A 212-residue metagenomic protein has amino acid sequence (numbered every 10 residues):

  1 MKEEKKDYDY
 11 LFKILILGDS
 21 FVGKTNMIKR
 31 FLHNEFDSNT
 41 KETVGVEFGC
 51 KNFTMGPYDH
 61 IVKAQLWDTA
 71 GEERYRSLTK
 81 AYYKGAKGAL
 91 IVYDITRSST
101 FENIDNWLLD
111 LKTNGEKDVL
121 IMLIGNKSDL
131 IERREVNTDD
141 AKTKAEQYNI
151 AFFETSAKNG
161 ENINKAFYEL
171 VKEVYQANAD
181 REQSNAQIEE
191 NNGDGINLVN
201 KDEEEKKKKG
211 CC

Functional and structural regions predicted by a protein language model:
M1-F21, T25, T54-I61, K117-C212: Conserved P-loop small GTPase signature centered on TRAFAC-class small GTPases
T25-D37: A conserved segment at the C-terminal end of the G1
T40-S77, K84: Switch I (G2) and immediately adjacent beta-strands of P-loop GTPase domains
G45, V62, R74, T100-N103 (+2 more regions): Helical mechanochemical/support elements of P-loop NTPase systems and associated helical scaffolds
L66-W67, L90-D94, L123-N126, E154: Conserved beta-strand segments of the P-loop GTPase G domain that flank and frequently precede/overlap
K84-G85, Q147: Alpha-helix C-terminal capping/helix-to-coil transition sites in glycosyltransferase folds
A86-D105, G115-D118, S128-E135: Conserved Switch II/interswitch segment of TRAFAC-class P-loop GTPases
